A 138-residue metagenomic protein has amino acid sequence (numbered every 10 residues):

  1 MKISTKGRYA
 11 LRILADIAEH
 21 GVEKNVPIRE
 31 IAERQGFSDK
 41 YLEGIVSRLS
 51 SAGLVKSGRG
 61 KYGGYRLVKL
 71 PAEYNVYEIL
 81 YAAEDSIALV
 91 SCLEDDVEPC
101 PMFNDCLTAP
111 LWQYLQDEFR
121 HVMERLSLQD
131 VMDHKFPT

Functional and structural regions predicted by a protein language model:
G7-V22: Short amphipathic alpha-helical interface segments
V26-Q35: A short alpha-helical element within helix-turn-helix/winged-helix DNA-binding domains across DNA-binding proteins
E33, S50-S51: Alpha-helical residues within the helix-turn-helix
V46-S47: Short, hydrophobic-biased segments on the C-terminal half of alpha helices that form "recognition helices"
G53-L67: Beta-hairpin "wing" of winged helix-turn-helix
V68-T138: Non-DNA-binding regulatory cores of transcription-related proteins, predominantly C-terminal effector-binding
